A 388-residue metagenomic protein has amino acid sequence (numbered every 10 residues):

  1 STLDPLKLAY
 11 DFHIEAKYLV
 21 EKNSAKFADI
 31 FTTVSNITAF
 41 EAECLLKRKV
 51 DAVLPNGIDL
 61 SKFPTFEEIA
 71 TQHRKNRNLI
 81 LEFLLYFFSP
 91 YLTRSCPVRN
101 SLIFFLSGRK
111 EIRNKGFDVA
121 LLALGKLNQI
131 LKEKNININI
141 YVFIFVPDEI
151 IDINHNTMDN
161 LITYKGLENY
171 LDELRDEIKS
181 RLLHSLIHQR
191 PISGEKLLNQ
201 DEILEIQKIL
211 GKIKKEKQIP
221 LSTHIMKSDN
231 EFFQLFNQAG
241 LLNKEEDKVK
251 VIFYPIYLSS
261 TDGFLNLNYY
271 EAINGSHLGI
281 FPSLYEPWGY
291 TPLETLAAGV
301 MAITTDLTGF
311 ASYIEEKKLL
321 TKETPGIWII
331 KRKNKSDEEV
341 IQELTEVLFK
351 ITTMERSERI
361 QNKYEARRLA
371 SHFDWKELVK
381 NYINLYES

Functional and structural regions predicted by a protein language model:
S1-S388: Catalytic cores of nucleotide-sugar-dependent glycosyltransferases that transfer UDP/GDP/TDP-activated
